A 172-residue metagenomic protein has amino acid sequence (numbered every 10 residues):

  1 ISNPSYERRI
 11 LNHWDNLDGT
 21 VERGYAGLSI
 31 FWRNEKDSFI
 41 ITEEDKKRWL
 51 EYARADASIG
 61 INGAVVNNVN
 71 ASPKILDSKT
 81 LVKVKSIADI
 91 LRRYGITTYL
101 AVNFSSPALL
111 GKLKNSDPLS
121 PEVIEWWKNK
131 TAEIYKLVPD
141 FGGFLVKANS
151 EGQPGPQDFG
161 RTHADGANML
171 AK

Functional and structural regions predicted by a protein language model:
I1-E122, K128, A132, K136-L145 (+1 more regions): Feature activates predominantly on carbohydrate-active enzymes
K83, W126, T162, G166: Short acidic-hydrophobic sequence patches enriched in Asp/Glu that either
P139-G143, K147-K172: Active-site region of glycoside hydrolase catalytic domains
